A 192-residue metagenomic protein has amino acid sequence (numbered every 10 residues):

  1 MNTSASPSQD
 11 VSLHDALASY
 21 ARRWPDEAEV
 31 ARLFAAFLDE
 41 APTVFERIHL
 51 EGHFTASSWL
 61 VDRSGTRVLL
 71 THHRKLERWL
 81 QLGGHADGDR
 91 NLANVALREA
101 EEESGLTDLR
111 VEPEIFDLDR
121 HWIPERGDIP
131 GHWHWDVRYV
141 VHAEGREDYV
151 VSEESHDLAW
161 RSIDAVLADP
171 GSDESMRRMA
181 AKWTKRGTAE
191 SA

Functional and structural regions predicted by a protein language model:
M1-D26, A93-V111: Short N-terminal secondary-structure initiator segments
N2-S6, S12-A21, H132, R146-A192: Nudix hydrolase/Nudix homology domain
S19-S57: Acidic, metal-coordinating catalytic segment for phosphate/diphosphate chemistry, firing primarily on the Nudix
E27-A31, Y139, E190-A192: Short glycine-rich, low-complexity/disordered patches
E40, H49, R74, Q81 (+3 more regions): Residue-level signal for pocket-adjacent positions within structured domains
F45-Q81: N-terminal strand-loop-strand
D87-S175: Unchanged
